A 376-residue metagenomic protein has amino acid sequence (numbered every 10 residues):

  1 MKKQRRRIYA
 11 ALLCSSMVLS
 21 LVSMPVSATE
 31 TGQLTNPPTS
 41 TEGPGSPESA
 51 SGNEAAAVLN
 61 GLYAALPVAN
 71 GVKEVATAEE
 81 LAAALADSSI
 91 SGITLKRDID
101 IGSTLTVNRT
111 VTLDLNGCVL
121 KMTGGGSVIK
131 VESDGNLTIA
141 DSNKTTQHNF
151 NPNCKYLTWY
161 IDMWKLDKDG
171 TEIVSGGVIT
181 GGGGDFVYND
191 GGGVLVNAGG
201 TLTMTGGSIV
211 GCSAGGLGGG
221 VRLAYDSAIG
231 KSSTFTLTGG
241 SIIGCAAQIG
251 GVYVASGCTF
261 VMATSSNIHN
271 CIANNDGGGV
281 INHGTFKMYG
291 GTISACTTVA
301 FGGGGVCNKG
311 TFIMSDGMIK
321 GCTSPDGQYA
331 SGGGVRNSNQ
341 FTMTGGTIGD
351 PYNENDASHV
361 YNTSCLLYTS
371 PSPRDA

Functional and structural regions predicted by a protein language model:
M1-A11: Bacterial Sec-dependent N-terminal signal peptides
L12-S20: Bacterial N-terminal signal peptides
V22-Q33: Sec-dependent signal peptide cleavage junction
G52-K96: Acidic Gly/Asp/Thr-rich repetitive segments characteristic of extracellular carbohydrate-active and adhesion proteins
G92, D98, T104, T110-T112 (+13 more regions): Detector for repetitive beta-architecture
D100-T112, L120-D141, C154-M163, T180-G200 (+5 more regions): Extracellular beta-strand-rich solenoid/capping regions of secreted or surface-exposed proteins that bind or remodel
G117-G124, S142-D190, G207-L217, S233-I249 (+4 more regions): Beta-strand-rich solenoid/repeat architectures in extracellular/passenger domains of polysaccharide-targeting enzymes
Y368-P373: Conserved small/polar residues in nucleotide/adenosyl-binding loops
